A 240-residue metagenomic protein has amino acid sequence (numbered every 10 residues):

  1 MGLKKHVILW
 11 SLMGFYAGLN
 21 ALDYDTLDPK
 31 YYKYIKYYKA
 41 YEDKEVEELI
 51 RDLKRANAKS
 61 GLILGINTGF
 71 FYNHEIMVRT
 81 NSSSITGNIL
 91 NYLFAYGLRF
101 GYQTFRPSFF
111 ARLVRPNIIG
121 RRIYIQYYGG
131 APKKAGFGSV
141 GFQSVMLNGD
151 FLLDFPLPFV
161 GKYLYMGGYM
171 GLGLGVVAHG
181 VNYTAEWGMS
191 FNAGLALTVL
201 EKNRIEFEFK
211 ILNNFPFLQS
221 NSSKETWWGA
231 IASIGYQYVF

Functional and structural regions predicted by a protein language model:
M1-D23: Classical Sec-dependent N-terminal signal peptides that target proteins to the secretory pathway
V7-W10, G14, N57, G61 (+2 more regions): Small-residue packing motifs within transmembrane alpha-helices
N20-F105: Short glycine/proline- and aromatic-enriched beta-strand/turn motifs that initiate or cap beta-hairpins
S60-L62, N88-L98, G138-L147, M166 (+2 more regions): Residues that define the transmembrane beta-barrel architecture of outer-membrane proteins
E75-R79, S84-I85, P116-G130, G188-F240: Predominantly the C-terminal beta-signal and adjacent terminal strand-loop region of outer-membrane beta-barrel
N81-N88, K134-V140, A178-Y183, F217-K224: Extracellular loop and loop/strand-boundary signature of outer-membrane beta-barrel proteins
Y92-H179: Gram-negative (and chloroplast) outer-membrane scaffold detector with strong preference for beta-barrel transmembrane
L152-D154, K162-V199, N203, F207-F209: Conserved binding-pocket/active-site segment within a compact domain
